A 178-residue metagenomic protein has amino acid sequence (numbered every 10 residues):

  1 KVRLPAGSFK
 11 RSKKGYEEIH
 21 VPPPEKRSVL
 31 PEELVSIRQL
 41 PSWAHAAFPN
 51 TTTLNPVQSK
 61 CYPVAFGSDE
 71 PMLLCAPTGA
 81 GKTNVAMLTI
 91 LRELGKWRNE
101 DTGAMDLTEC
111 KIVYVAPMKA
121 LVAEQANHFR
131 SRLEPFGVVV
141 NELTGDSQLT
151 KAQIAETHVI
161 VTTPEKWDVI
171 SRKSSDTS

Functional and structural regions predicted by a protein language model:
K1-P63, D69-L73, T102-G103, E109: Helicase-associated low-complexity/disordered flanking segments
T51-S178: Conserved P-loop/Walker A NTP-binding site and adjacent catalytic elements of P-loop NTPases
